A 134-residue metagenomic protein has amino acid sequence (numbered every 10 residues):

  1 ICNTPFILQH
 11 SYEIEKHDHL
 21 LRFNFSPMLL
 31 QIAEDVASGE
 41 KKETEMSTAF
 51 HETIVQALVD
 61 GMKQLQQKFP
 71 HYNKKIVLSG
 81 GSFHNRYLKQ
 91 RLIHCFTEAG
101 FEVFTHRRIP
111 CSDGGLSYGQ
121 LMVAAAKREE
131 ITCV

Functional and structural regions predicted by a protein language model:
I1, G81, D113-G114: A glycine-rich phosphate-binding loop feature that marks nucleotide/adenosyl-phosphate handling sites
I1-K74, Y87-H94: A contiguous, well-structured pocket-lining segment that forms one wall/lid of small-molecule binding clefts in soluble
I1-N3, K74-L78, E129-V134: Short alpha-helical "patches" and their helix-cap loops
S47, H51, G81, R107: Glycine- and other small-residue-rich loops at beta-strand/loop junctions that grip anionic moieties
L65-Y72, E98-V103, R128-E129: Secondary-structure transition/capping motifs at alpha-helix termini and the adjoining loop/turn into the next element
K75-I76, R86, L92-L116: Conserved phosphate-binding/catalytic loops in two-lobed NTP-binding clefts
F104-V134: Glycine-rich phosphate-binding/hydrolytic loop that grips phosphoryl groups
